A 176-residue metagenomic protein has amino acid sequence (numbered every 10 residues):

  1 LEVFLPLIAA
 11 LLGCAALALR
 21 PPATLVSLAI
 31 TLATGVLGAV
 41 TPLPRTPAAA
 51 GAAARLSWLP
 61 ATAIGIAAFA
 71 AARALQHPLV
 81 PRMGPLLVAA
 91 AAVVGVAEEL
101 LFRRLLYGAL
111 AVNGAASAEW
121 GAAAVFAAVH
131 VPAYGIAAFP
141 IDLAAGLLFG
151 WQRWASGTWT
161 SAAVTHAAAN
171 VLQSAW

Functional and structural regions predicted by a protein language model:
L1-L56, V171-W176: N-terminal, membrane-interfacial amphipathic/helix-forming hydrophobic leader that caps and precedes the first
A10, L32-G35, A48-G51, T62 (+5 more regions): Generic detector of intrinsically disordered, low-complexity, polar/charged segments
V26-I30, A52-A63, P85-L86, A109 (+2 more regions): Cytoplasmic-side transmembrane-helix entry/capping segments in multi-pass membrane proteins
I66: Catalytic machinery of carbohydrate-active enzymes, primarily nucleotide-sugar-dependent glycosyltransferases
F69-Q76, V80-W176: Transmembrane helix-loop-helix hairpins at the membrane interface of multi-pass integral membrane proteins
